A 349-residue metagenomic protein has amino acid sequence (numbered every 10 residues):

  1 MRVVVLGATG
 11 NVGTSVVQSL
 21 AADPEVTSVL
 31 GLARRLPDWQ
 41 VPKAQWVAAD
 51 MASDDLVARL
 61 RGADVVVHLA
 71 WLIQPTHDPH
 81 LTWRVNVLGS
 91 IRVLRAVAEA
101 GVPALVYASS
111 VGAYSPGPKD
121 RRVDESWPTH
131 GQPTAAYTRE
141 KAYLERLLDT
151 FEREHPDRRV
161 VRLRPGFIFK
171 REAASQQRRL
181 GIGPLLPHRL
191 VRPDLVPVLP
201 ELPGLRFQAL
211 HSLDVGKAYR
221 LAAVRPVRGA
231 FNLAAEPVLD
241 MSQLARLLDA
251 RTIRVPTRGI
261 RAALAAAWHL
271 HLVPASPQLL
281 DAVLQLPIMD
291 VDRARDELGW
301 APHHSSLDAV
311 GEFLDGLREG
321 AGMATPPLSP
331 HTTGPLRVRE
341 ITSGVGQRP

Functional and structural regions predicted by a protein language model:
M1-A22: N-terminal Rossmann NAD(P)H-binding glycine-rich loop of SDR-like oxidoreductase domains
D38, A48-L88, A96: NAD(P)H-binding glycine-rich loop region in Rossmannoid oxidoreductase-like domains and their noncatalytic homologs
L81-R92, R139-E140, L210: Glycine-rich NAD(P)-binding loop of the Rossmann-fold in SDR/ketoreductase-type enzymes
L88, R92-Y137: Conserved Rossmann-fold NAD(P)-dependent oxidoreductase catalytic core, especially the SDR/UDP-sugar
D120-F167: Catalytic helix-loop patch of NAD(P)-dependent Rossmann-fold dehydrogenases
F151-F207: NAD(P)-dependent short-chain dehydrogenase/reductase
I168-K170, L199-L205, F231-L239, A245-D249 (+1 more regions): Glycine-rich Rossmann NAD(P)(H)-binding loop
D214-A275, V291, G311-E312, G320 (+2 more regions): Mid/C-terminal beta-alpha module of Rossmann-like enzyme folds, strongest in SDR-family dehydrogenases/epimerases
